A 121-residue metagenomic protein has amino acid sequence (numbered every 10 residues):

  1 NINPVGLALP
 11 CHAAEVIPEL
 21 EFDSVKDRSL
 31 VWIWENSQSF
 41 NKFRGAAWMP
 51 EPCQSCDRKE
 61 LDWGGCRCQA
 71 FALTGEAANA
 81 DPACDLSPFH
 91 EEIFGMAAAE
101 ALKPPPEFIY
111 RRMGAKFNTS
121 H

Functional and structural regions predicted by a protein language model:
I2-N3: Short, acidic, Ser/Thr-enriched surface-loop or helix-capping motifs
L7-A8, H12-R58, D62-W63, A99-A101 (+1 more regions): C-terminal accessory region of radical SAM enzymes
Q38, N79-H121: Short Fe-S-cluster ligation motifs
A47-M96: Cysteine-cluster motifs in flexible loop/terminal segments that predominantly coordinate metals
